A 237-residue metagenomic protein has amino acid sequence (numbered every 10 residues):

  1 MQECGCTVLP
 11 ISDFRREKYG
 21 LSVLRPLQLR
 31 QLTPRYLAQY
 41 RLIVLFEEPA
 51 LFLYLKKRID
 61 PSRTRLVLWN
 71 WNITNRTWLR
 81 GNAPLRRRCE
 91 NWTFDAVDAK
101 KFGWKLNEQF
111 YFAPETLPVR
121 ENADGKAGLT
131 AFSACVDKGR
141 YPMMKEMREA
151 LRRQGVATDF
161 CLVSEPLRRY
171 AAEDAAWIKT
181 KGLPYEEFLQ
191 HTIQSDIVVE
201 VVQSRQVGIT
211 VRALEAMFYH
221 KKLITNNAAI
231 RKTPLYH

Functional and structural regions predicted by a protein language model:
M1-L21, D174-T180, Y185-H237: Catalytic binding pocket for nucleotide-activated donors in carbohydrate/polymer assembly enzymes
M1-R65, E90, Q154-A157, I230: N-terminal pre-catalytic "stem/leader" segment of glycosyltransferase-like enzymes
G5-L9, G20-L24, T64, R86-T93 (+3 more regions): Active-site regions of enzymes building and remodeling cell-envelope glycoconjugates
R35-Y36, P84-L85, Q190-H191: Structural alpha-helical scaffold elements that stabilize or flank donor/cofactor-binding regions in carbohydrate
A50-R152: Catalytic core of nucleotide-activated saccharide and alditol-phosphate transferases
W92-K100, L162-R168, N226-R231: Short, polar loop motifs at secondary-structure junctions
R148-P166: A conserved nucleotide-sugar
